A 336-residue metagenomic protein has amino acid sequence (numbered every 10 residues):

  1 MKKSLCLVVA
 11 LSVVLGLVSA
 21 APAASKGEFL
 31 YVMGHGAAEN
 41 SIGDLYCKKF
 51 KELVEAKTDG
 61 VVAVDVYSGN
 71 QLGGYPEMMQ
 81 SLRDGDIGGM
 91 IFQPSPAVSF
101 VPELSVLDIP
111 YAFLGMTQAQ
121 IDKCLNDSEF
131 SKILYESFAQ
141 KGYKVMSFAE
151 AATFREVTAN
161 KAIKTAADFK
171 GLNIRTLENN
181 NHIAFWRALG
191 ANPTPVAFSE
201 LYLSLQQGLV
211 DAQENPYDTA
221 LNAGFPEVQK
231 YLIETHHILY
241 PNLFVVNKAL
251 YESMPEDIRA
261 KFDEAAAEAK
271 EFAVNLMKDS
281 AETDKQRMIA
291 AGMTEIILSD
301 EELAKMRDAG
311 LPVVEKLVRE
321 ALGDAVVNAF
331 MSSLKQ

Functional and structural regions predicted by a protein language model:
M1-L30, Q336: Short, low-complexity disordered leader/linker segments with a strong preference for bacterial N-terminal type II
A24-I121, E129, E136-Q336: N-terminal secretory/targeting leader peptides
